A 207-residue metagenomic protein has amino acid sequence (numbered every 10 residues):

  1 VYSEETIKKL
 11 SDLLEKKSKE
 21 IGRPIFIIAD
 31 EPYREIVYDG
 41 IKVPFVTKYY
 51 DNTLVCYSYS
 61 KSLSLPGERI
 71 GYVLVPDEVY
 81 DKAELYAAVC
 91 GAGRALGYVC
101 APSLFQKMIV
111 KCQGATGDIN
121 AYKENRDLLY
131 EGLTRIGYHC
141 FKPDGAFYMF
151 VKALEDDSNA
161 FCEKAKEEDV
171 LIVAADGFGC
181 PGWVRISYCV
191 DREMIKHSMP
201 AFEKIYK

Functional and structural regions predicted by a protein language model:
V1-K207: PLP-dependent class I/II
